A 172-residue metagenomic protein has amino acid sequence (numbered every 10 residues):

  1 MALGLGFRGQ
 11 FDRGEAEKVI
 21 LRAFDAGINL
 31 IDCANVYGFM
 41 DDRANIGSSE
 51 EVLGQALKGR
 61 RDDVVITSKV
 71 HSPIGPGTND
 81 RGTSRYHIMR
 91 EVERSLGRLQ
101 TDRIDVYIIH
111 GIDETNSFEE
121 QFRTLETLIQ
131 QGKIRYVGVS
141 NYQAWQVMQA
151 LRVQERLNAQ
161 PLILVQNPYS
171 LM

Functional and structural regions predicted by a protein language model:
M1-A2, A34-Y37, H71, Y107 (+1 more regions): Anionic group-transfer/hydrolysis microenvironments
M1-V64, Q130: N-terminal binding-site loop/beta-alpha segment at the start of enzyme catalytic domains that lines or forms
R8-Q10, D42, K58, S72-G75 (+2 more regions): Short, electropositive, low-hydrophobicity segments enriched in small/polar residues
V65-K69: Non-cysteine beta-strand/loop elements that form the S-adenosyl-L-methionine
P73-M172: Glycine/proline-rich, positively charged, aromatic-decorated active-site loop/lid region on the catalytic face
